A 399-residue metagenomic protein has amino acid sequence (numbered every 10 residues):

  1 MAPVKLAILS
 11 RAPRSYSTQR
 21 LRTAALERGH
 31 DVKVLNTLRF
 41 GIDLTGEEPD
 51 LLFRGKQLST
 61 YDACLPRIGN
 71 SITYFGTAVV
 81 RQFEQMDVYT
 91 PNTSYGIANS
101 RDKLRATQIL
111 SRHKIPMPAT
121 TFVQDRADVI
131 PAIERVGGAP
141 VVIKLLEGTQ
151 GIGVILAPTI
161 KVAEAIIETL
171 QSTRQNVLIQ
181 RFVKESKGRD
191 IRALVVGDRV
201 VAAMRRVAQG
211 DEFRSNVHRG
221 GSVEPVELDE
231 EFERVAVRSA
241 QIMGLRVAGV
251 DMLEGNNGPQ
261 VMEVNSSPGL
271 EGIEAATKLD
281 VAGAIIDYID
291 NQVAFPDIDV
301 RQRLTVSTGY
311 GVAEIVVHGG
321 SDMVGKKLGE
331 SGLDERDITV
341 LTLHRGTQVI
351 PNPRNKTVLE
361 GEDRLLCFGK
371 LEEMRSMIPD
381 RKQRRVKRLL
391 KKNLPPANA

Functional and structural regions predicted by a protein language model:
A2-L26, V32, D43, L52-R54 (+6 more regions): Active-site nucleotide/adenylate-binding loops and adjacent lid/helix of ATP-dependent enzymes
V4, E227-R301, T305: ATP-dependent carboxylate activation and anion-phosphoryl transfer catalytic cores that bind Mg-ATP to form
L38-T60, N70-Y74: Glycine-rich, highly charged phosphate/nucleotide-binding loops
N70-N92, D380-K387: A short, gly/pro- and small-residue-rich
Q85, N355-T357, M374-A399: Short, compositionally biased
V154-M243: Phosphate-binding site of ATP-dependent enzymes
F295-V317, K387-P396: Long, charged amphipathic helices and adjacent flexible linkers at domain junctions
G319-I378: Cytosolic Rossmann-like ligand/nucleotide-binding regulatory domains
